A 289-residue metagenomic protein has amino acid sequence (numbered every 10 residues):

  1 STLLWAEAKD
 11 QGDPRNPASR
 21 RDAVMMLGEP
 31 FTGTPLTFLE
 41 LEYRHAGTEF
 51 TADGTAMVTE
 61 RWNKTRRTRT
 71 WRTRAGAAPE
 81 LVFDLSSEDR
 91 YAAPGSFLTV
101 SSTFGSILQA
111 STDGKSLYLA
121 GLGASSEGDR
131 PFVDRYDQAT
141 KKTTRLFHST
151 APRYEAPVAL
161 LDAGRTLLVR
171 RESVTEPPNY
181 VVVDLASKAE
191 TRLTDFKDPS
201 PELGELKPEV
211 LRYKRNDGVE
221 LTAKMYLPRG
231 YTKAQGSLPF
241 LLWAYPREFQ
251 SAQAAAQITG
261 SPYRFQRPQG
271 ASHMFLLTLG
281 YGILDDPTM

Functional and structural regions predicted by a protein language model:
S1, G54, A156-M289: Serine-hydrolase catalytic core recognition
S1-A6, D10-P14, R20-D22, G33-T73 (+4 more regions): Conserved beta-propeller blade repeats
D13-P14, R66, E127, P177-P178 (+1 more regions): Glycine/Thr-rich phosphate-binding loops of Rossmann-like dinucleotide-binding domains
R20-F31, W71-G76, F132-T140, V182-L185: Beta-propeller blade signature
R21, R67-R69, R130-F132, P177-N179 (+1 more regions): A detector of repeated loop/turn-to-beta-strand junctions in beta-rich toroidal repeat architectures
L27-G33, F275, L279-G280: A structural motif corresponding to the C-terminal end of an alpha-helix and its immediate exit/capping segment
F31-P35, G76-E80, T140-T144, K188-T191: Beta-strand initiation motifs
G121-L122, V133: A cross-family structural signal marking well-folded subdomains
